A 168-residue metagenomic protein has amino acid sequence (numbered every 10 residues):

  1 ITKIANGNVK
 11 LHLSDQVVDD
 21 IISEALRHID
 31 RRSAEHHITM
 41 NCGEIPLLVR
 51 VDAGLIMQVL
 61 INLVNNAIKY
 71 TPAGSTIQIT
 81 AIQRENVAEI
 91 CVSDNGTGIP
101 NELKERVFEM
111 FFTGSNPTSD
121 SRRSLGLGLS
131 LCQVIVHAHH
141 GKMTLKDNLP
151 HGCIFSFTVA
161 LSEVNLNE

Functional and structural regions predicted by a protein language model:
N6-L11, L48-V51: Conserved micro-motifs of the catalytic ATP-binding
H12-V17, H37-L47: Conserved catalytic submotifs in the C-terminal HATPase_c
A67-I68: Short helix-loop "hinge" at the ATP-lid/N-box region of the Bergerat-fold HATPase_c
I99-F111: Short conserved segment of the HATPase_c
F112-R123: Glycine-rich ATP-lid/hinge loop adjacent to the conserved G-boxes
G128-C132: Short alpha-helical Gxxx[C/S/T] motif in the catalytic ATP-binding
